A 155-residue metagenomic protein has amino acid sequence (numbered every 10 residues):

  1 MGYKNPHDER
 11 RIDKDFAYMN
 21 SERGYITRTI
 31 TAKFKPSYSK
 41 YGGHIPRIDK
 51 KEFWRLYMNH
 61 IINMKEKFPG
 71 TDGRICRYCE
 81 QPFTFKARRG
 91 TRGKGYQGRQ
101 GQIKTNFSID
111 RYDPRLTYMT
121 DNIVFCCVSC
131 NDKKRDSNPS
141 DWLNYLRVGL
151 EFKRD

Functional and structural regions predicted by a protein language model:
M1-R11, R89-Y96: Short Lys/Arg-rich cationic patches that frequently serve as NLS/NoLS or arginine-rich RNA/DNA-binding motifs
G2, G42, F68-P69, R147 (+1 more regions): Short, flexible coil/linker elements and helix-boundary hinge sites characteristic of intrinsically disordered
D8-I75: Short, charged surface segments at domain edges that flank catalytic/cofactor-binding sites
S39, T91, D141-W142: Residue-level detector of alpha-helical recognition elements and their boundaries
R77, Q81-F125, K134: Histidine-centered nuclease catalytic patch
T117-D121, V128, D132-D155: A detector for short metal-coordination/catalytic motifs
